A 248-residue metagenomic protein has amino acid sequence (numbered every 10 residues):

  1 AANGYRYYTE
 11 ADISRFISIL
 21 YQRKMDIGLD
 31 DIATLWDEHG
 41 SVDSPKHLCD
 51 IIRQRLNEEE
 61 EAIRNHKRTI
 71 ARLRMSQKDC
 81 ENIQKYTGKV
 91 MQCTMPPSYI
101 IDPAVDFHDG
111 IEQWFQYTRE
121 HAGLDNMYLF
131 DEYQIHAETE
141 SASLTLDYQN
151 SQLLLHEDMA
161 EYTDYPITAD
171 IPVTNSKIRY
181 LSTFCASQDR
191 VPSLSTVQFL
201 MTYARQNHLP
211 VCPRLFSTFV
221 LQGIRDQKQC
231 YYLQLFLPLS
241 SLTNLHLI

Functional and structural regions predicted by a protein language model:
A1, D43-E58, Y117-Y133: An N-terminal domain-start capping segment
A1-M25, L29, N207-C212: Basic helix-turn-helix/winged-helix DNA-binding cores and closely related short helical interaction motifs
R6, Y99-I101, Q229-L235: Short beta-strand micro-motifs in enzyme catalytic cores
I17-L20, W36-V90: Short, charged amphipathic alpha-helical surface segments
I19, Q113-Y117, T196: Hydrophobic side chains in well-ordered alpha-helices
R68-I178: Mid-protein regulatory/catalytic core that forms ligand/cofactor-binding pockets and protein-protein interaction
Y133-I248: C-terminal regulatory/effector modules of DNA-binding transcriptional regulators
